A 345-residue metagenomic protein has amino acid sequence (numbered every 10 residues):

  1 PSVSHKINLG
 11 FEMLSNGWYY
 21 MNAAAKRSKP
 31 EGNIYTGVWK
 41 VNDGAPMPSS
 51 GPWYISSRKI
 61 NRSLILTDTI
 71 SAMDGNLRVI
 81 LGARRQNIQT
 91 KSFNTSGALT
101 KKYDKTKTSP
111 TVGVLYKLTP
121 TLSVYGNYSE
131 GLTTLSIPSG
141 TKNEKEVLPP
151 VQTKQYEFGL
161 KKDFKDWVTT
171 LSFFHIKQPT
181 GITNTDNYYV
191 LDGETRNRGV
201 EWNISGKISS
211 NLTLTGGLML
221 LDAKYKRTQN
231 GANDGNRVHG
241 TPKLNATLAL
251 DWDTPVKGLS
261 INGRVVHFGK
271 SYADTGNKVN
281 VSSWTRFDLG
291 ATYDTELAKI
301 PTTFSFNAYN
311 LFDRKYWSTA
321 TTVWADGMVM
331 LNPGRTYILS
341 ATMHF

Functional and structural regions predicted by a protein language model:
S2-S4, A72-N76, T119-T121, K162-W167 (+7 more regions): Strand-connecting loop/turn motifs
S4-N16, W53-Q178, K207, M219-D222 (+1 more regions): Structural signature of Gram-negative outer-membrane beta-barrels, strongest in the C-terminal barrel of TonB-dependent
H5-F11, L77-L81, V124, T169-L171 (+6 more regions): Transmembrane beta-strands of outer-membrane beta-barrel proteins
W18-P52, K101, E146, T183-L191 (+1 more regions): Surface-exposed loop/turn segments flanking beta-strands in extracellular/periplasmic regions
Y20-K26, K91-A98, S136-E144, G181-Y188 (+4 more regions): Outer-membrane beta-barrel translocator domains and adjoining extracellular loop/strand segments of Gram-negative
R58-R62, D104-T108, Q152-Y156, D163-K165 (+5 more regions): Residues that define the transmembrane beta-barrel architecture of outer-membrane proteins
D74-N76, H175-K177, L191-T275, F312-K315 (+1 more regions): Gram-negative outer-membrane beta-barrel transporters
L214, P255-V256, H267-Y272, Y293-F345: C-terminal beta-signal and adjacent terminal beta-strands/loops of Gram-negative outer-membrane beta-barrel proteins
